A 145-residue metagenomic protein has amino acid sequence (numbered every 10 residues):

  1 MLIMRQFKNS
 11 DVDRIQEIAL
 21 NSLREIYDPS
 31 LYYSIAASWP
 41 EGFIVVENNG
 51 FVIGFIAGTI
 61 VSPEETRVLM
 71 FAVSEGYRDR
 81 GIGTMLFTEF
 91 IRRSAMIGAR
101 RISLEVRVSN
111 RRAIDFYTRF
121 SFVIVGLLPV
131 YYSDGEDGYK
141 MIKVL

Functional and structural regions predicted by a protein language model:
L2-G76, F87-E89, R93, I97 (+2 more regions): Acetyl-CoA-dependent GNAT
M4, D79, V106: Conserved SAM-binding loop
G50, G54, G81-G83, S121: Conserved phosphate-binding and hydrolysis motifs of nucleotide-dependent enzymes
V68, I102-V106: Conserved hydrophobic beta-strand within the GNAT/NAT acetyltransferase core sheet that lines the active-site cleft
V73, D79-R93, R111, D115-R119: Conserved acetyl-CoA-binding loop-helix of GNAT-fold acetyltransferases
E105, T118-Y139: Conserved catalytic-core motifs of GNAT/GCN5-like acyltransferases
